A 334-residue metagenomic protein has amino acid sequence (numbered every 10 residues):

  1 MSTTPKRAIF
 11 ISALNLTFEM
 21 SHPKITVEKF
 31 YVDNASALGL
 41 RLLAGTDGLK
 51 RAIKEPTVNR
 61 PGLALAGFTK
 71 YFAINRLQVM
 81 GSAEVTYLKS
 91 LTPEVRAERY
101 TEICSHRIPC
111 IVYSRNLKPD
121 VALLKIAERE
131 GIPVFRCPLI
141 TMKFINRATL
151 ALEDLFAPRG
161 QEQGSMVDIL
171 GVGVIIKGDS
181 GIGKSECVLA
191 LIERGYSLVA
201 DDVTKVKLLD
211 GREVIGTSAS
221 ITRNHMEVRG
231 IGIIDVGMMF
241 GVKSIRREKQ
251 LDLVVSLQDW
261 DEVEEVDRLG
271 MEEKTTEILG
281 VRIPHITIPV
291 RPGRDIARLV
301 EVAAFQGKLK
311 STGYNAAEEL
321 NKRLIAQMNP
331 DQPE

Functional and structural regions predicted by a protein language model:
S2-T3, R7, S12: Low-acidity, Ser/Thr- and Arg-rich intrinsically disordered low-complexity segments
E19-I103: Gly/Thr-rich phosphate-binding loop signature of adenosyl cofactor/nucleotide-binding cores
A64-V79, A83-R159: Feature captures the catalytic cores and cofactor-binding loops of soluble hydro-lyases/lyases that act on carboxylate
G164-G171: Phosphate-binding P-loop
G171-V199: Glycine-rich phosphate-binding P-loop
A200-L253: Conserved nucleotide-sensing/catalytic segment adjacent to the nucleotide-binding pocket in NTP-handling enzymes
E248, D252-E334: Conserved NTP phosphate-binding and transfer environment spanning the P-loop NTPase/kinase superfamily
